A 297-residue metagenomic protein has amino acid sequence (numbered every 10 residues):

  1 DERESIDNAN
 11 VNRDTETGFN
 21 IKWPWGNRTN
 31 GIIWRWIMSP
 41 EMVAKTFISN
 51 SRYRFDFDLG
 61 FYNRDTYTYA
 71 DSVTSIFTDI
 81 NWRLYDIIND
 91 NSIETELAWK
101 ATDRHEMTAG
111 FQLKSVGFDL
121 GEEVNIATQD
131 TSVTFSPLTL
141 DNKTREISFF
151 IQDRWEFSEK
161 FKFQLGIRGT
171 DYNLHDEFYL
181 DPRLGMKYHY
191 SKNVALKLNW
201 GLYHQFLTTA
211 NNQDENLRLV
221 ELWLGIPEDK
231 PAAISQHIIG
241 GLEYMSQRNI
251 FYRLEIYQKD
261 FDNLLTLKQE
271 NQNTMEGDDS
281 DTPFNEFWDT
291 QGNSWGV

Functional and structural regions predicted by a protein language model:
D1, T46-R52, A109-S115, L165-G169 (+4 more regions): Transmembrane beta-barrel strands of outer-membrane/channel proteins
D1-I37, V43-A44, R52-V73, T78-I87: Flexible loop and strand-edge segments within Gram-negative outer membrane beta-barrel domains
R3-N12, V124, N173, N193-I238 (+1 more regions): Surface-exposed extracellular loop regions of Gram-negative outer-membrane beta-barrel proteins, predominantly
D14-I21, T29-I33, I76-L84, S92 (+5 more regions): Extracellular loop and loop/strand-boundary signature of outer-membrane beta-barrel proteins
G26-I32, N89-T95, R145-I151, I167 (+3 more regions): Hydrophobic, lipid-facing positions within transmembrane beta-strands of outer-membrane proteins
W36, T95-A101, R154-F157, G169 (+6 more regions): Residue-level signature of outer-membrane beta-barrel architecture
P40-A44, R104-M107, K160-F163, N193-L196 (+1 more regions): Repeated loop/turn-to-beta-strand initiation elements of outer-membrane beta-barrel proteins
D90-E96, L138-N142, S148, P231 (+1 more regions): Outer membrane beta-barrel strand-and-loop segments of large Gram-negative receptors, especially TonB-dependent
